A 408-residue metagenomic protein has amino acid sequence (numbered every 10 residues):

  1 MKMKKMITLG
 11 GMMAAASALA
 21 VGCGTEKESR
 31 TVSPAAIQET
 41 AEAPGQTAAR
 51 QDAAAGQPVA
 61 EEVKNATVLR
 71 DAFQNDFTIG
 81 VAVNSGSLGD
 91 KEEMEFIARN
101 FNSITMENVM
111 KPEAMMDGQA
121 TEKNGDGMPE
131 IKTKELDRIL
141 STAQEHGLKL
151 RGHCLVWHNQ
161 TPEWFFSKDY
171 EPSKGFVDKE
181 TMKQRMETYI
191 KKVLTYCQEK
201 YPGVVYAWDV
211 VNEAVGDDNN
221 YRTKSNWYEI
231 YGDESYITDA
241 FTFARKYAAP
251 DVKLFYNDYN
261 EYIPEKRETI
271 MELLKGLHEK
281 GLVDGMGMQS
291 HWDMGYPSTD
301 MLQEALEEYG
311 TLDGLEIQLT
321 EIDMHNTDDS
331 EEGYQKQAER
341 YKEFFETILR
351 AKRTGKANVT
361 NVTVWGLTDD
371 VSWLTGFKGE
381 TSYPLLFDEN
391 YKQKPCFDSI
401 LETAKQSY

Functional and structural regions predicted by a protein language model:
A20-G22: C-terminal motif of bacterial Sec signal peptides marking the signal peptidase cleavage site
K27-T67: N-terminal, intrinsically disordered, polar/charged segments of Gram-positive cell-envelope systems that serve as
G56-S103, E107-V109: Boundary/entry segment of secreted carbohydrate-active catalytic domains
E62-T67, M116, Y196-E199, G203 (+4 more regions): Aromatic-rich peripheral "rim/lid" segments of glycoside hydrolase catalytic domains that contact and position glycan
V81, I104, A143, W208 (+3 more regions): Conserved, mostly hydrophobic/aromatic
A82-E92, E113-T121, D126-K134, V215-N219 (+4 more regions): Acidic-and-aromatic substrate-binding clefts and catalytic sites of carbohydrate-active enzymes
R99-G118, D126, T133-F255, Y259-E261 (+2 more regions): Substrate-binding cleft and catalytic face of glycoside hydrolase catalytic domains, especially the flexible beta-alpha
N102-N108, Y206, N212, V252 (+4 more regions): Aromatic- and acid-rich polysaccharide-binding/catalytic face of secreted or lumenal carbohydrate-active enzymes
